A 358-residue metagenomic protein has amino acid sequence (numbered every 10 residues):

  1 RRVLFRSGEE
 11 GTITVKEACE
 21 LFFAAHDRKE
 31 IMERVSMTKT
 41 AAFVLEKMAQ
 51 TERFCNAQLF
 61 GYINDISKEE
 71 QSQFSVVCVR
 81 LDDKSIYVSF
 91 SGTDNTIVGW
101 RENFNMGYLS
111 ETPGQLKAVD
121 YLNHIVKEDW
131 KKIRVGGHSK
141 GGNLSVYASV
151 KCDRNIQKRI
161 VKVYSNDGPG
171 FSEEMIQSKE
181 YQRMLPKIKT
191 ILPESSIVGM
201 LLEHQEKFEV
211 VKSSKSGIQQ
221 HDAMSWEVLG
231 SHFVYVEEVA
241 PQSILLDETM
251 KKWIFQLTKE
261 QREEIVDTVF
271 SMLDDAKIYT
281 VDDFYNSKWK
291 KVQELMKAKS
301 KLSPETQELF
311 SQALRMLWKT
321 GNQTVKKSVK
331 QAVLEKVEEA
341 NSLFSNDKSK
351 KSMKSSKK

Functional and structural regions predicted by a protein language model:
V3-L4: Short, small-residue-biased leader/transition segments that mark boundaries at the very start of proteins
S7-N56, G61-V77, L81-I86, F90-K132 (+1 more regions): Alpha/beta hydrolase fold serine-hydrolase catalytic domain that processes acyl esters and thioesters
G136-G141, S145: Gly/Ala-rich beta-loop-alpha elbow adjacent to hydrolase catalytic centers
S145-R154: Short glycine-enriched nucleophile-adjacent loop and the immediately C-terminal alpha-helix near the catalytic center
